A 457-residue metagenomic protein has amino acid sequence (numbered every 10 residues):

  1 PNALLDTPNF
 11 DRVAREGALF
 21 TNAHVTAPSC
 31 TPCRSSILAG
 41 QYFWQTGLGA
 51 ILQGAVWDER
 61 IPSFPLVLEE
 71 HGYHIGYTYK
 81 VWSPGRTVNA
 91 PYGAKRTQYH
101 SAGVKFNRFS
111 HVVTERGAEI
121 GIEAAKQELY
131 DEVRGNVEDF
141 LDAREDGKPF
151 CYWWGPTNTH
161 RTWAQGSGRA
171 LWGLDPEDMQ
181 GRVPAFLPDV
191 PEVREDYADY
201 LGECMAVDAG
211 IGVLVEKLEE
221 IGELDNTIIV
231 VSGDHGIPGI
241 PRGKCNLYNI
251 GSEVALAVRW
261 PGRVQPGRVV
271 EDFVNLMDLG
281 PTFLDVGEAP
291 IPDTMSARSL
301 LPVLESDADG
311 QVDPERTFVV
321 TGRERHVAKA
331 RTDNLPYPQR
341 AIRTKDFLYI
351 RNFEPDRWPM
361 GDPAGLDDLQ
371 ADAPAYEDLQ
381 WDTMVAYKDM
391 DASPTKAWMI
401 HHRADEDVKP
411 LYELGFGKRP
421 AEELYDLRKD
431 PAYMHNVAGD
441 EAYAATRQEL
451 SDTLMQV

Functional and structural regions predicted by a protein language model:
P1-E423, P431-D452: Formylglycine-dependent sulfatase
D426: A contiguous binding-surface segment within folded domains or other stable secondary-structure elements
